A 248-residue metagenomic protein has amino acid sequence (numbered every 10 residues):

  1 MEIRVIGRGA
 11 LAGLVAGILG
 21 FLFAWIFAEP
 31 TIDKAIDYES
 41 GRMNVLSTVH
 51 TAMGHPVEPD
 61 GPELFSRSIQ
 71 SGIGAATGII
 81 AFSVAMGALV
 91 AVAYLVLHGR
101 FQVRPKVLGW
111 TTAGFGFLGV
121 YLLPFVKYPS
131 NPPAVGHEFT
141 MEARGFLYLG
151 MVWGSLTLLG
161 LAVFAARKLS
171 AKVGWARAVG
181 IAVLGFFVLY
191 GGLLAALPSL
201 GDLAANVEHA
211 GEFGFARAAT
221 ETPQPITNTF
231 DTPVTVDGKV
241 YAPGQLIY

Functional and structural regions predicted by a protein language model:
M1-Y248: Juxtamembrane/disordered regions of integral membrane proteins
